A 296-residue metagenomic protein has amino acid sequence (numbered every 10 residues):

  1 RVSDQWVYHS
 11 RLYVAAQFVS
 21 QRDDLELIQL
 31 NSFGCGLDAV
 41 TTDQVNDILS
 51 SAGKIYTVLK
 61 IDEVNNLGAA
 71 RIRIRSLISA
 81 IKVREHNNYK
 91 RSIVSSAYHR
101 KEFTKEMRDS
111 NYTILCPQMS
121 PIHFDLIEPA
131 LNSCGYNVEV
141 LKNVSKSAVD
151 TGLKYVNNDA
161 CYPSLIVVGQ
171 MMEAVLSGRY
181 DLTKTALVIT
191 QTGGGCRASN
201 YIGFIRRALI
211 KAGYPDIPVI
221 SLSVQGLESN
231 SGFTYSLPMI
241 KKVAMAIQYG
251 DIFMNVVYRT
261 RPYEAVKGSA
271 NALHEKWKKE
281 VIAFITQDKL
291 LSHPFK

Functional and structural regions predicted by a protein language model:
R1-K296: An N-terminal assembly and electron-transfer interface module characteristic of large anaerobic redox and radical
